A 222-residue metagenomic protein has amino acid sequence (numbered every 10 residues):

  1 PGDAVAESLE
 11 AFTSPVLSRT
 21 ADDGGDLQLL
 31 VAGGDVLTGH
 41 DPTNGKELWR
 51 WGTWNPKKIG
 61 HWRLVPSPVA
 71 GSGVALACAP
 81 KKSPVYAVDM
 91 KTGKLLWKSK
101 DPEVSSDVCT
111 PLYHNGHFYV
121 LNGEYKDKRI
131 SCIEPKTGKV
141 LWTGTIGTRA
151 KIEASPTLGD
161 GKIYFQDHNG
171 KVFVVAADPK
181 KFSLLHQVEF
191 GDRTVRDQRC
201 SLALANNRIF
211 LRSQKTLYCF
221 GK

Functional and structural regions predicted by a protein language model:
P1-G25, R50-G71, A79-K81, K98-Y113 (+3 more regions): Extracytoplasmic beta-rich repeat domains
D26-L27, S72-V74, N115-G116, D160-G161 (+1 more regions): Short coil/turn segments that connect the beta-strands within blades of beta-propeller domains
D35-L37, K82-P84, K126, G170-V172 (+1 more regions): Loop/turn residues immediately N-terminal
D41-G45, D89-G93, E134-T137, A176-K180 (+1 more regions): Short loop/turn segments that connect beta-strands within beta-propeller blades
T145-L184: C-terminal hydrophobic structural anchor segments that stabilize assembly/packing rather than catalytic chemistry
G170-K171, V195-K222: Blade-level signature of beta-propeller repeat domains, shared across WD40, Kelch, NHL, RCC1 and BNR/Asp-box propellers
